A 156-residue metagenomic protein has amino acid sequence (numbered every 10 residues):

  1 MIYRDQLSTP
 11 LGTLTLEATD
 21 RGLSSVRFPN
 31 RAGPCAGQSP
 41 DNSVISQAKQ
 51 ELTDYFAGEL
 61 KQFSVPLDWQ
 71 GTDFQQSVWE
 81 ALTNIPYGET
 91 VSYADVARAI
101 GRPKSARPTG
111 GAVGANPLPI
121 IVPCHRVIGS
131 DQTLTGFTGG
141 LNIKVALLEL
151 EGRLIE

Functional and structural regions predicted by a protein language model:
M1-K104, L150, L154-E156: Basic nucleic-acid-binding alpha-helical/helix-turn surface characteristic of O6-alkylguanine DNA
A106-T109: Helix-turn-helix DNA-binding helix
A112: Residues in the recognition helix of alpha-helical DNA-binding motifs
A115-P117: Terminal helix-turn-helix DNA-binding modules in bacterial transcription factors
I121: Major-groove DNA-recognition helix of helix-turn-helix-type DNA-binding domains
C124: Short cysteine clusters
S130-E156: …primarily DNA-binding HTH/wHTH and HhH modules…
